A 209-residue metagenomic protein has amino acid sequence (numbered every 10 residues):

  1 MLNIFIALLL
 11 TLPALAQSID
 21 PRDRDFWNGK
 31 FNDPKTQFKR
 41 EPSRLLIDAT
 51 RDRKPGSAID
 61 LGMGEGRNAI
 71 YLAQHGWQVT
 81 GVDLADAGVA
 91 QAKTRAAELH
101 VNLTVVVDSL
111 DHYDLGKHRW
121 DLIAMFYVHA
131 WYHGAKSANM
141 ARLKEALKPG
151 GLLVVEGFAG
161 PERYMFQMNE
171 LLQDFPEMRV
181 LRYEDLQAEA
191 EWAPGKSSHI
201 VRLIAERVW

Functional and structural regions predicted by a protein language model:
P55-G64: Conserved class I S-adenosyl-L-methionine
Q78-D83: Conserved SAM-binding motif I beta-strand of class I
A85-A87: Conserved SAM/SAH-binding beta-strand->alpha-helix loop
L99-D111: Conserved SAM-binding strand-loop segment of SAM-dependent methyltransferases
D111-L122: A short acidic, Gly/Pro-enriched loop at the edge of an enzyme's catalytic core that lines a small-molecule cofactor
A130-L143: A short, conserved alpha-helix within the catalytic core of class I
G150-F158: Conserved beta-strand signature within the Rossmann-like core of class I S-adenosyl-L-methionine
R163-Y183: Short alpha-helix
